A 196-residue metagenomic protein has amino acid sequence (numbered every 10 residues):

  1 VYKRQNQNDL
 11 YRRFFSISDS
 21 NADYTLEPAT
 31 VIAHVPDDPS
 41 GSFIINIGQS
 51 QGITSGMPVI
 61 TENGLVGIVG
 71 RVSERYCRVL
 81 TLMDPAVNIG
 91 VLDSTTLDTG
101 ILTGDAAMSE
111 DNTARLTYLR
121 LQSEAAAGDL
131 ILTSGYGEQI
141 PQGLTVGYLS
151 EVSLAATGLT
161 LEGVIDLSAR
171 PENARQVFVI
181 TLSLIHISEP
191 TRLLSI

Functional and structural regions predicted by a protein language model:
V1-Y2, E189-T191, I196: Short, small-residue-biased leader/transition segments that mark boundaries at the very start of proteins
K3-R4, N8-Y11: Amphipathic alpha-helical coiled-coil segments
L10-L184, S188, R192: A secondary-structure micro-motif
